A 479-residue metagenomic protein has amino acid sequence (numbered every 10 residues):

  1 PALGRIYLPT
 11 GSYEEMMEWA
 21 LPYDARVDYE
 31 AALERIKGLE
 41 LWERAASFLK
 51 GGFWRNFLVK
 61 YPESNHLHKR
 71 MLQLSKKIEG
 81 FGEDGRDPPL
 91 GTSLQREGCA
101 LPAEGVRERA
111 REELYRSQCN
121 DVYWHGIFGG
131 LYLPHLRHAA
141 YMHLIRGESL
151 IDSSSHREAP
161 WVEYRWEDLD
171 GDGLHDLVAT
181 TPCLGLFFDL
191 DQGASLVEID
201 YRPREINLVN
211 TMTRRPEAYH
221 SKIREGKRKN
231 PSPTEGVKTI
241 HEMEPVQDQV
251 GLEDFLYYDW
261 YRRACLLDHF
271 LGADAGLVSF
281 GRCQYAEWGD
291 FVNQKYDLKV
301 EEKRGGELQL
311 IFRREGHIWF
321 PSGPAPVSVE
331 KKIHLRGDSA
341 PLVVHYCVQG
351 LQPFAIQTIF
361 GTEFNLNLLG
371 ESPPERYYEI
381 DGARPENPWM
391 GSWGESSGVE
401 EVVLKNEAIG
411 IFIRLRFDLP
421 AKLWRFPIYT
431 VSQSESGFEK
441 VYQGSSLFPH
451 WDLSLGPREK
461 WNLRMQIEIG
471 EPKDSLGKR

Functional and structural regions predicted by a protein language model:
P1-G85, P102, V106-L177, L184-L186 (+4 more regions): Active-site and substrate-binding clefts of carbohydrate-active enzymes
R86, G91, R96-E97, E104-G105: A cross-taxon signal for low-complexity, glycine/charged-rich
L114, C183, Y346, R458: Hydrophobic, well-ordered secondary-structure elements that form the walls of internal hydrophobic environments
D168, C283-E330, D338-H345, L351-Q352 (+1 more regions): Beta-strand-rich recognition/accessory modules
T180-P182, R202, K405-I409: Short strand-coil-strand connectors
P182-K299, H317: Acidic-aromatic substrate-binding/catalytic surfaces of carbohydrate-active enzymes
D189-D191, H334-D338: Short beta-strand micro-motifs enriched in acidic
A340-P341, Q349-K422: Polysaccharide-binding surfaces and accessory modules of carbohydrate-active proteins
